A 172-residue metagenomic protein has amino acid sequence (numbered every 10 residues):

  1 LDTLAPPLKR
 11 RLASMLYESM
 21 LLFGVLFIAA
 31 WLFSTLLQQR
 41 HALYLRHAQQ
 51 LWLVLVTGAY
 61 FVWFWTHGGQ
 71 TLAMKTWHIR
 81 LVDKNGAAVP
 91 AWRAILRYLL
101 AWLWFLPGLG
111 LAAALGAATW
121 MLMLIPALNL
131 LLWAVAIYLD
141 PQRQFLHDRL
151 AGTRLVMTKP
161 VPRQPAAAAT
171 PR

Functional and structural regions predicted by a protein language model:
L1-A5, R40-L51, H67-I79: Hydrophobic alpha-helical transmembrane segments
D2-M15, S19, Y60-M74, A88 (+1 more regions): Juxtamembrane cytosolic face of transmembrane helices
L12-I28, L32, H47, L51 (+4 more regions): Hydrophobic, lipid-facing residues on alpha-helical transmembrane segments of integral membrane proteins
L26-V54, G108-L130, Y138: Membrane-helix interface segments in multi-pass membrane proteins
V82-A94: A structural micro-motif at secondary-structure boundaries
